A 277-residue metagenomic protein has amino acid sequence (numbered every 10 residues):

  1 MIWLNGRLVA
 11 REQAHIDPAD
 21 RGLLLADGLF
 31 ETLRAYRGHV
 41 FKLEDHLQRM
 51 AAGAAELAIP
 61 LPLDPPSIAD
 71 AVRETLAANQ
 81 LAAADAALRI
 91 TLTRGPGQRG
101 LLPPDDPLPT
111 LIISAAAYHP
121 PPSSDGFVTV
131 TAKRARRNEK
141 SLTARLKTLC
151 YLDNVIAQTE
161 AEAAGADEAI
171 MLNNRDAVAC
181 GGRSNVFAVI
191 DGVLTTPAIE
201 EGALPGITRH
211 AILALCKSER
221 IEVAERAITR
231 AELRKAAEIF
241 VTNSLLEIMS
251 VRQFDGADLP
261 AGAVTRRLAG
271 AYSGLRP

Functional and structural regions predicted by a protein language model:
M1-I170, N174-R175, L204, L213-P277: Conserved alpha/beta cores of soluble small-molecule-handling proteins
A177-I199, P205: Glycine- and Gly-Pro-enriched alpha-helical subdomains that act as flexible, kink-prone "lid/hinge" or packing modules
T208-R209: Secondary-structure junction motif
